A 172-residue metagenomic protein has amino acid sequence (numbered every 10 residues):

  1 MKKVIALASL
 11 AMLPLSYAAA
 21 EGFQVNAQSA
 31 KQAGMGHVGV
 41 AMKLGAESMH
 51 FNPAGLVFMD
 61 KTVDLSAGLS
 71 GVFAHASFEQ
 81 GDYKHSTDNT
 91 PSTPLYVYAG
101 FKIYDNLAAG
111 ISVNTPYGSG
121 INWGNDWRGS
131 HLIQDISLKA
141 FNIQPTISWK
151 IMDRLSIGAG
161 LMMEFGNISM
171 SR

Functional and structural regions predicted by a protein language model:
M1-A20: Gram-negative bacterial Sec-dependent N-terminal signal peptides
S16-A109, V113-N114: N-terminal, post-signal peptide beta-strand-biased segments of exported outer-membrane/organellar beta-barrel and other
F23, A74-Q80, G118-G124, G166-R172: Outer-membrane beta-barrel proteins
G71, P91-T93, K139-I143, M163-F165: Transmembrane beta-barrel architecture of outer-membrane proteins
G81-H85, R128-Q134: Extracellular loop and loop/strand-boundary signature of outer-membrane beta-barrel proteins
H131, I136-W149: A generic, well-ordered mixed alpha/beta core segment in the N-terminal half of proteins
D135, K150, G160-R172: Outer-membrane beta-barrel transmembrane domain signature
